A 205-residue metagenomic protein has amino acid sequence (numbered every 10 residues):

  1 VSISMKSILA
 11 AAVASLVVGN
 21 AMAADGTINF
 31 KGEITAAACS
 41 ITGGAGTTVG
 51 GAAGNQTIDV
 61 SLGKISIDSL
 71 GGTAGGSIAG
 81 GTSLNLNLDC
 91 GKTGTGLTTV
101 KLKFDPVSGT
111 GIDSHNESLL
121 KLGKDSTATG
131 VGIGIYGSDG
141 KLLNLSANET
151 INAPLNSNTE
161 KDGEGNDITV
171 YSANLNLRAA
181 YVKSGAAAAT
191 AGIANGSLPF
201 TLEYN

Functional and structural regions predicted by a protein language model:
S2-K6, G19-N205: Mature extracellular/passenger domains of Gram-negative fimbrial/pilin and adhesin proteins
A10-L16: Bacterial N-terminal signal peptides
